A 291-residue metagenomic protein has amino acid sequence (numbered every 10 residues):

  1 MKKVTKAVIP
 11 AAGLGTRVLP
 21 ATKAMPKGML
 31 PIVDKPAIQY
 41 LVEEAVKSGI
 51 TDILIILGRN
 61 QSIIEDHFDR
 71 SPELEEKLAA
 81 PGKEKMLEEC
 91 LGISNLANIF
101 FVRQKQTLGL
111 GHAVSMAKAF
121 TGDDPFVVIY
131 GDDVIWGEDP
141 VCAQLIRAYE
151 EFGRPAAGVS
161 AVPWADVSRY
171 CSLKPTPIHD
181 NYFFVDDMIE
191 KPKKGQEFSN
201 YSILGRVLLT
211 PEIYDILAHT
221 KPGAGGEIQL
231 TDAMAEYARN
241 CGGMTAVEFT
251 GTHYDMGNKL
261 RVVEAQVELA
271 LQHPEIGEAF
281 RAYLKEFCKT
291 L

Functional and structural regions predicted by a protein language model:
M1-A7, A279-K285: Positively charged, low-complexity intrinsically disordered leader regions
K2-A79, K83, P140-V141: N-terminal glycine-rich phosphate-binding loop and ensuing alpha1 helix
K6, T51-I53, N98, P125 (+3 more regions): Residues at the starts of beta-strands that form the adenosine-phosphate
A37-Y40, H112-M116, A233: Well-ordered alpha-helical segments embedded in enzymatic catalytic cores
I38, I64, A117, D132 (+3 more regions): Residue-level signal for inorganic ion chemistry
L74-E76, E84-P175, L217-A218: Conserved beta-loop-beta/alpha segment of the NTase-like Rossmann-fold superfamily that binds/positions NTPs
V127, I146-E150, P177-H253, K259-A282: Catalytic-core segments of class I nucleotidyltransferases/pyrophosphorylases that form NMP-activated intermediates
